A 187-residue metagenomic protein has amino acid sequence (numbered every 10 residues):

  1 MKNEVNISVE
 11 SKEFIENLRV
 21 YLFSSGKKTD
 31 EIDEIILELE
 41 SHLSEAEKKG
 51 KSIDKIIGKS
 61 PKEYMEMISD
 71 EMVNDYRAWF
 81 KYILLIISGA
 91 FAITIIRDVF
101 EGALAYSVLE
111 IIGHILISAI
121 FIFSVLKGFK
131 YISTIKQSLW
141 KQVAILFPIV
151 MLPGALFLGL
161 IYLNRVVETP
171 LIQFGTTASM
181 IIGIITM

Functional and structural regions predicted by a protein language model:
M1-K51, K55: Soluble N-terminal domains of membrane-associated systems
E45-V108: Cytosolic juxtamembrane regions of integral membrane proteins
M65, P170-M187: Hydrophobic alpha-helical transmembrane segments and immediately flanking/interface helices in integral membrane
M72-R77, A105, Y131-V143, V167-I172: Membrane-interface helix-boundary motifs at transmembrane edges
F80-I87, V143-P153: Select subsegments of transmembrane alpha-helices in polytopic membrane proteins, especially boundary-proximal
E101-H114, N164-T176: Membrane-helix interface and helix-disruption motif detector
I111-K127, V150-L156, S179-M187: Generic alpha-helical transmembrane segments
L152-V166: Hydrophobic alpha-helical transmembrane segments in multi-pass integral membrane proteins
